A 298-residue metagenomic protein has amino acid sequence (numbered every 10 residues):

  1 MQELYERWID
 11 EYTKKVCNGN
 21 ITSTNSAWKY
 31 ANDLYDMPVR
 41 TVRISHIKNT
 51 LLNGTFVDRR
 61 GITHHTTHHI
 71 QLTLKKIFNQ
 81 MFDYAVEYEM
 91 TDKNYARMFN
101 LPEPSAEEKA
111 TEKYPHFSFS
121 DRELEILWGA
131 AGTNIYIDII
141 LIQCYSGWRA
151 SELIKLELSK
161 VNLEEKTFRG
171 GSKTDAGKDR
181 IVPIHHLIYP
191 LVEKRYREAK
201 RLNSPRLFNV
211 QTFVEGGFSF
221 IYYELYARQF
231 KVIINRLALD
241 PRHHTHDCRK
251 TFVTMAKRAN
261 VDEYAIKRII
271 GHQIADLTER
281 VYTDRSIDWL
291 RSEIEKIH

Functional and structural regions predicted by a protein language model:
E6-H64: Basic/aromatic-enriched alpha-helical hairpins
H64-H68, L72-K76, E87, T91 (+3 more regions): Basic, Lys/Arg- and aromatic-enriched nucleic-acid-binding interface segment
E87, L141, Y145, E152 (+1 more regions): C-terminal catalytic core of tyrosine-transesterase DNA break-rejoin enzymes
N100-L101, E123, S146, K155-K194: Conserved tyrosine-mediated DNA breakage-rejoining catalytic core shared by Y-recombinases
K160-E165, D240-P241, V261-R280: Short, polar N-cap/turn motifs at the start of nucleic acid-interacting alpha helices
E165, V210-G216, W289-H298: C-terminal secondary-structure termini that scaffold catalytic or DNA-interacting sites
S172-A176, I270-K296: Catalytic-site neighborhood detector that most strongly recognizes the C-terminal catalytic loop/helix of tyrosine
H185-D240: Active-site/catalytic core of tyrosine-dependent DNA strand-transfer enzymes
